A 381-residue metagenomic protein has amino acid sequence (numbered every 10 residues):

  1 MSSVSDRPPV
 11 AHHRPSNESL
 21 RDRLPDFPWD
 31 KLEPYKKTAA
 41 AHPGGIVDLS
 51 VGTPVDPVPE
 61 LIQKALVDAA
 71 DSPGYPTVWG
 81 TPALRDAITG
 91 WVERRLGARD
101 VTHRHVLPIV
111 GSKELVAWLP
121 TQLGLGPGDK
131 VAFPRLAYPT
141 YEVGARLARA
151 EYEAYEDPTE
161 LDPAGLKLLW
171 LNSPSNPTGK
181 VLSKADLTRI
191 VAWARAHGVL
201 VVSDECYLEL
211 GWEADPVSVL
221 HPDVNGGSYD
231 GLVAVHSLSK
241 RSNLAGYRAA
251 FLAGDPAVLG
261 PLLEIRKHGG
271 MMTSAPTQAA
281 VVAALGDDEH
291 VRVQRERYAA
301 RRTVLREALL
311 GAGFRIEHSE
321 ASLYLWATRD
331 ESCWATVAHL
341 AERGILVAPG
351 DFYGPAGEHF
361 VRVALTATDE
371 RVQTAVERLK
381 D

Functional and structural regions predicted by a protein language model:
S2-F27, K37-L66, E93-D381: PLP-dependent class I/II
P28, D68-P73: N-terminal alpha-helical segment of soluble enzymes
L49, S72-Y75, A87: Glycine-rich loop-to-alpha-helix module at the N-terminal edge of alpha/beta enzyme cores
W79-G80: Short beta-strand to alpha-helix junction loop
L84, I88, G111: Conserved AMP-binding/adenylate-forming core of the ANL superfamily
